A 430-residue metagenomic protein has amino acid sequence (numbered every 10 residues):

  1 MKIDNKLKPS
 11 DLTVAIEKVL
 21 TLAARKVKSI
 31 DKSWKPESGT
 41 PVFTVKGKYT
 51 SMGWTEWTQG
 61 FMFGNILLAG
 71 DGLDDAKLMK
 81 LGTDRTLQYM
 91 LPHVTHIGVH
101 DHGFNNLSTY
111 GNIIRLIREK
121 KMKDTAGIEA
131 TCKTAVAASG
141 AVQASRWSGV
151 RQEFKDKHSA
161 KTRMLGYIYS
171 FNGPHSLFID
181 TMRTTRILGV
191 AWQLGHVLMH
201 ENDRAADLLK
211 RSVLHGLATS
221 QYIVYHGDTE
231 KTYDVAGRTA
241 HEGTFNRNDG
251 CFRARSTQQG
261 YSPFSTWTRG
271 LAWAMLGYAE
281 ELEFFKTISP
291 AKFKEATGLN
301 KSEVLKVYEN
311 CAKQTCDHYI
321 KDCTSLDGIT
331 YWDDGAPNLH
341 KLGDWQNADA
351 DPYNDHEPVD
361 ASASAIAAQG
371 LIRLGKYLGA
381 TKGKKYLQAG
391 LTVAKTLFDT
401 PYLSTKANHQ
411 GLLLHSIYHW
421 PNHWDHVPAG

Functional and structural regions predicted by a protein language model:
M1-G430: Glycan-recognition and catalytic cores of secretory/periplasmic carbohydrate-active enzymes
